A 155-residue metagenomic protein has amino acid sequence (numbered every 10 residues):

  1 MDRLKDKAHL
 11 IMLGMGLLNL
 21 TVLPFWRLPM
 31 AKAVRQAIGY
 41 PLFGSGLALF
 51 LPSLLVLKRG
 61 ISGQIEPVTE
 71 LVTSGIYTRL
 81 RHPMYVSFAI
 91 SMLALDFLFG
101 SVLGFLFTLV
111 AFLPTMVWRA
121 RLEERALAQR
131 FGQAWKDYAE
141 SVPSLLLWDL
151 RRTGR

Functional and structural regions predicted by a protein language model:
M1-S74, S87-R155: Membrane-anchoring alpha-helices and their flanking helix-loop junctions
R79-V86: Histidine-centered phosphotransfer motif of kinases
